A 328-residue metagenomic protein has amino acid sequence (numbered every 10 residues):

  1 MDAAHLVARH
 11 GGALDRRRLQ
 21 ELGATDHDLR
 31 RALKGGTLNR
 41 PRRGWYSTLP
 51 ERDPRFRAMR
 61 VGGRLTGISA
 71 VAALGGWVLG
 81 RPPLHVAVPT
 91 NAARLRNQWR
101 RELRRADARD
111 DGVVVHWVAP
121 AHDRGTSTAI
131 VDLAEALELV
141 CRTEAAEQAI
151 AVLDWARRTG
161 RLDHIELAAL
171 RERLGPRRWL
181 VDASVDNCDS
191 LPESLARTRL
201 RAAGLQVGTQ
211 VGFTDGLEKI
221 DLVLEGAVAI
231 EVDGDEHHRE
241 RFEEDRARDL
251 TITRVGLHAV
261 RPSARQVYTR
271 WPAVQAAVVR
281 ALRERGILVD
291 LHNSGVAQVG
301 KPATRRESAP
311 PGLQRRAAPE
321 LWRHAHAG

Functional and structural regions predicted by a protein language model:
M1-L174, L180, R283-G328: Short gly/ser-rich loop at a beta-strand->alpha-helix junction or flexible surface loop bordering the NTP-binding
R157-G328: Surface segments flanking catalytic/ligand-binding clefts of nucleic-acid enzymes
